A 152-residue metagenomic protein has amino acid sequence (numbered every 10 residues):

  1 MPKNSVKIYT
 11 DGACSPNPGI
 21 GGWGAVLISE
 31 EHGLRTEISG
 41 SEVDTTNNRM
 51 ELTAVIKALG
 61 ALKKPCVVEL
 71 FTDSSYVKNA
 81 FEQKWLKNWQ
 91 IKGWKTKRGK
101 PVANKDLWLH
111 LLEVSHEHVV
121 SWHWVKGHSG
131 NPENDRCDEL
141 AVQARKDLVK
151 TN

Functional and structural regions predicted by a protein language model:
M1-R49, T53, G60-C66, F81 (+2 more regions): RNase H-like nuclease fold core
A13-I20, I56-R136, L140, R145: RNase H catalytic domain
